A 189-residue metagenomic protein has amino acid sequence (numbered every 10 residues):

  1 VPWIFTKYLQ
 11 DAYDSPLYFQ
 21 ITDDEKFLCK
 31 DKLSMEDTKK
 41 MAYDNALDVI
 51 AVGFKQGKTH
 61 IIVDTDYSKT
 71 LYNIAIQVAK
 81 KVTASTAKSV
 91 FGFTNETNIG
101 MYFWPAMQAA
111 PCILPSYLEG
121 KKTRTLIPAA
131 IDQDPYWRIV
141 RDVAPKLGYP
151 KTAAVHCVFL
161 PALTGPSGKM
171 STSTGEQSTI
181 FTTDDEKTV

Functional and structural regions predicted by a protein language model:
V1-P161, G165-G168: NTP-dependent nucleotidyl-transfer catalytic core
S167-G175: Basic, Lys/Arg-rich DNA-contacting stretches centered on the C-terminal catalytic core of tyrosine recombinase systems
E176-V189: An anion/pyrophosphate-binding glycine-rich loop and adjacent beta-alpha core in soluble alpha-beta enzymes
